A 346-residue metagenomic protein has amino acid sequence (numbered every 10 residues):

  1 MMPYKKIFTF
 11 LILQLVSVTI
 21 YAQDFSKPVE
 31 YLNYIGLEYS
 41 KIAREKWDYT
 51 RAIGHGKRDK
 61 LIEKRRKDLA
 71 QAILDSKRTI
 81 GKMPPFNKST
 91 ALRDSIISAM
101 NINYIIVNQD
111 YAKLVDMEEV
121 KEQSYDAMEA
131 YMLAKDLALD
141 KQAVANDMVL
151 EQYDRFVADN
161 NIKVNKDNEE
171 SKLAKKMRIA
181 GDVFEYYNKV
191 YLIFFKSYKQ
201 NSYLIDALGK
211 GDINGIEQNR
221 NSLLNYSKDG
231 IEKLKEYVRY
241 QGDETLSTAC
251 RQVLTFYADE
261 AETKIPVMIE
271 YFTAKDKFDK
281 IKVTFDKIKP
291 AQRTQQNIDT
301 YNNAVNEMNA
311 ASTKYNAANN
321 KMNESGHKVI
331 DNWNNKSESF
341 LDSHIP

Functional and structural regions predicted by a protein language model:
M1-E30: Bacterial Sec-dependent N-terminal signal peptides
D24-K57, E118-I216, K275-P346: C-terminal amphipathic alpha-helix
N33-T50, I97-A112, F195-K199, R251-A258: Amphipathic alpha-helical repeat scaffolds of TPR domains
T50-L133: Post-signal peptide N-terminal segment of secreted/secretory-pathway proteins
D75-S98, D116-M117, G230-Q252, P266-K275: Short, solvent-exposed, charged loop/turn and helix-capping segments that join or cap alpha-helices on peripheral
T79, Q123, L137, A207-N221 (+4 more regions): Amphipathic alpha-helical hairpins
T79-K82, K189, I193-Q200, N219 (+3 more regions): Mature extracytoplasmic or organellar-lumen-exposed domains after removal of signal/transit peptides
